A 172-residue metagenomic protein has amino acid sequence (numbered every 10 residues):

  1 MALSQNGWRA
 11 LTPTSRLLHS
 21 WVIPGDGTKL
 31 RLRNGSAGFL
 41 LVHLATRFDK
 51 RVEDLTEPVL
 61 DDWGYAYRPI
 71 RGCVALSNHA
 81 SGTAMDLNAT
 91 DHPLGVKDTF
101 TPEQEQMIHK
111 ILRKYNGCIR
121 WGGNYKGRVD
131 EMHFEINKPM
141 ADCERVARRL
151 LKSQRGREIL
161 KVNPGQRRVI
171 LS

Functional and structural regions predicted by a protein language model:
M1-D54: Active-site acidic/histidine clusters and adjacent loop/turn architecture that either coordinate catalytic ions
G7-A10, V74, Q106: Intrinsically disordered, low-complexity segments enriched in polar/charged residues with Gly/Pro, especially when
G7-R9, P13, E57, G64-A66 (+1 more regions): Glycine-centered flexibility motif
T12-S15, P69-C73, K138: Solvent-exposed, flexible loop/coil residues
I23-G25, N34, Y67, N78 (+1 more regions): Generic structural "secondary-structure junction" signal
F39-T83, A89-D91: Active-site-adjacent loop/helix surface patches within enzyme catalytic domains that shape the substrate-binding cleft
L76, S81-M85, A89-S172: Catalytic cores and adjacent binding grooves of peptidoglycan-active enzymes
